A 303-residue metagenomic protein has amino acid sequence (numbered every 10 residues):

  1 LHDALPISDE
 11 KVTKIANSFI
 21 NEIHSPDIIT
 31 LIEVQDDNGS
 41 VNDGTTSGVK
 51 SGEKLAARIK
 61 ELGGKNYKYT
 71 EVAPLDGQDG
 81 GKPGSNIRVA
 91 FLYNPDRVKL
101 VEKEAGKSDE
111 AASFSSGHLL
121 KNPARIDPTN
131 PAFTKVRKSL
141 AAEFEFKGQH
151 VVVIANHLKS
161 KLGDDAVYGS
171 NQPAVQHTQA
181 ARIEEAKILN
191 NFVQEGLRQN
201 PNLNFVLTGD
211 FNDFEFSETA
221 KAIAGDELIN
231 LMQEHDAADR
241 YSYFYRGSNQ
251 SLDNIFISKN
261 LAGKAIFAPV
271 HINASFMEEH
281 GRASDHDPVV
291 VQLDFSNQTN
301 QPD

Functional and structural regions predicted by a protein language model:
L1-Q301: Divalent cation-coordinating acidic motifs and surrounding scaffolds that mediate Ca2+/Mg2+/Mn2+/Zn2+-dependent binding
